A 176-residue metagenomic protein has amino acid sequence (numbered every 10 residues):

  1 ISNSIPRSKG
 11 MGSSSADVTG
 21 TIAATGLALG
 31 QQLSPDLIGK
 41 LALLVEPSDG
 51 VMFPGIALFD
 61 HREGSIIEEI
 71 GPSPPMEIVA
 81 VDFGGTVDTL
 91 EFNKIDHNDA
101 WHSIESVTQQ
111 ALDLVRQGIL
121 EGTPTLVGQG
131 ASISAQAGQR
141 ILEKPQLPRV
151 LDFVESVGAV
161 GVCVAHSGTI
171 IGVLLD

Functional and structural regions predicted by a protein language model:
I1-K9, L27: ATP-binding N-lobe of GHMP and related small-molecule kinases
S8-G10, Q139-R140: A generic structural signal for short coil/turn motifs at secondary-structure boundaries
M11-P35, V51: DPxDG-like acidic metal-binding loop motif
L33-V160, L174-D176: ATP-dependent small-molecule kinase catalytic core of the GHMP/sugar-kinase superfamily and closely related
G161-A165: Short beta-strand
T169-I171: Conserved glycine-rich beta-strand-loop-beta hairpin in the small C-terminal domain of fold type I
